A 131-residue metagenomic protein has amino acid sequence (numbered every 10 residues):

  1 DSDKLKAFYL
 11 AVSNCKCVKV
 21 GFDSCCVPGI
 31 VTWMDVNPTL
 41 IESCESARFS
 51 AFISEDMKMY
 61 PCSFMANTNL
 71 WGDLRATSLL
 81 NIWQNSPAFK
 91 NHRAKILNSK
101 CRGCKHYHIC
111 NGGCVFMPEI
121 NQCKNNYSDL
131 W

Functional and structural regions predicted by a protein language model:
D1-Y60, F64-L74: Radical SAM enzyme [4Fe-4S]-AdoMet core and its adjacent flexible, acidic and glycine-rich loops/tails across
K58-M59, F64-W131: Flexible mid-to-C-terminal extensions adjoining Fe-S/redox cofactors in radical SAM and related proteins
